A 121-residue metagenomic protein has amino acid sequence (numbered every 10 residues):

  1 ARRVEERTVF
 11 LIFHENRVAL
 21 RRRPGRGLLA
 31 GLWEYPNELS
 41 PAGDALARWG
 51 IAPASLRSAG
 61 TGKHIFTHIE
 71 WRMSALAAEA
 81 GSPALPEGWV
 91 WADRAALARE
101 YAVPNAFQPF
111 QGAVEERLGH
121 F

Functional and structural regions predicted by a protein language model:
A1-F121: Intrinsically disordered, low-complexity, charged terminal extensions of DNA damage-control enzymes
